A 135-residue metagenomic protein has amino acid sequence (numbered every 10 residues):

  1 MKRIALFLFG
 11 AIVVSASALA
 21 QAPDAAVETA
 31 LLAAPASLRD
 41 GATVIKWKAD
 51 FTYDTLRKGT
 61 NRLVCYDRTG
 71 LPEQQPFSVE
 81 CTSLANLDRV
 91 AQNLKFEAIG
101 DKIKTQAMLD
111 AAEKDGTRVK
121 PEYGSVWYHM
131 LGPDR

Functional and structural regions predicted by a protein language model:
M1-I4: Positively charged n-region of N-terminal signal peptides that target proteins for export
F7-S15: Bacterial N-terminal signal peptides
S17-L19: Intrinsic disorder/low-complexity segments
Q21-R135: Primary mode marks residue(s) on the alpha4-beta5-alpha5 output face of response regulator receiver
